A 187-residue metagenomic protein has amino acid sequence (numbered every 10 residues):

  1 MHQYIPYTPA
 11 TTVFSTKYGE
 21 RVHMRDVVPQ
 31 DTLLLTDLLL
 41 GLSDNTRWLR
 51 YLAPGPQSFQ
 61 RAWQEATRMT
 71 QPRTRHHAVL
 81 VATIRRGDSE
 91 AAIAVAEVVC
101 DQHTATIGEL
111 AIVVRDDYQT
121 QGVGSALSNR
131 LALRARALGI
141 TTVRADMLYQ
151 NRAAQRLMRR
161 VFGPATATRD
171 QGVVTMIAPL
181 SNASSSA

Functional and structural regions predicted by a protein language model:
M1-A187: Long, contiguous binding/interaction regions
